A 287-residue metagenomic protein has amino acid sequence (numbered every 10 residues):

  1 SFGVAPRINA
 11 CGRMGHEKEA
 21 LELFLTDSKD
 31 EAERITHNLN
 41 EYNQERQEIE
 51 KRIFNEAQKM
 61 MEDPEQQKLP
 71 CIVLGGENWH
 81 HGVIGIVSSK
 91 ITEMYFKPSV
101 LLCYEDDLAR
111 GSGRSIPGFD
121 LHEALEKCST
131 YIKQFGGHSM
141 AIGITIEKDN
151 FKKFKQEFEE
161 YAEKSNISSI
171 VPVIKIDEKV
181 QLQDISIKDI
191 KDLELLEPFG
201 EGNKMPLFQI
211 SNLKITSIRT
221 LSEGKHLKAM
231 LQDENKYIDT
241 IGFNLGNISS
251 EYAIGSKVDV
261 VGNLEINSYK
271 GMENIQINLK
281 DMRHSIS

Functional and structural regions predicted by a protein language model:
S1-K153, K179-L182, L221: Hydrophobic helix-and-loop "lid/oligomerization" segment in the mid-to-C-terminal part of catalytic domains
E17, L69, M94-K97, D106-L108 (+6 more regions): Active-site lining segments that contact anionic ligands and/or coordinate catalytic metals
L74, K228-D233, I241, I277-K280: Short, acidic/hydrophobic/Gly-rich beta-strand patch recurrent on exposed beta strands that often constitutes part
G136, L193, L213-I215, G255-I266: OB-fold and OB-like beta-barrel modules that bind single-stranded nucleic acids
M140-D189: Internal, active-site/partner-interface "lid" segment
N150-Q156, I248, K257-S287: OB-fold single-stranded nucleic acid-binding module
V180-I238: Accessory interdomain/linker segments of ATP-dependent helicases and helicase-like nucleic-acid enzymes that mediate
N235-Y252: Beta-strand/loop nucleic-acid-binding surfaces
